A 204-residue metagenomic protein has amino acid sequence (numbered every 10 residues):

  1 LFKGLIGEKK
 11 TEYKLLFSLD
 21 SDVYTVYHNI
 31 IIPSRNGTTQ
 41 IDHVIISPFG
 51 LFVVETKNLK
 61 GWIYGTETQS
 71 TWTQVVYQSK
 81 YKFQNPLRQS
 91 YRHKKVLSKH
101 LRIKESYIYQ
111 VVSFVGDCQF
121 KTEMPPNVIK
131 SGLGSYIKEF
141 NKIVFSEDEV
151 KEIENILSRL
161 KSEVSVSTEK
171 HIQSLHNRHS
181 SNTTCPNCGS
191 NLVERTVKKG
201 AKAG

Functional and structural regions predicted by a protein language model:
L1-T39, P48, T71, Y77-A203: Surface-exposed interaction regions that form or flank ligand-binding interfaces
I46-S70: Active-site beta-strand-loop-beta-strand hairpin of nuclease catalytic cores that positions key catalytic residues
